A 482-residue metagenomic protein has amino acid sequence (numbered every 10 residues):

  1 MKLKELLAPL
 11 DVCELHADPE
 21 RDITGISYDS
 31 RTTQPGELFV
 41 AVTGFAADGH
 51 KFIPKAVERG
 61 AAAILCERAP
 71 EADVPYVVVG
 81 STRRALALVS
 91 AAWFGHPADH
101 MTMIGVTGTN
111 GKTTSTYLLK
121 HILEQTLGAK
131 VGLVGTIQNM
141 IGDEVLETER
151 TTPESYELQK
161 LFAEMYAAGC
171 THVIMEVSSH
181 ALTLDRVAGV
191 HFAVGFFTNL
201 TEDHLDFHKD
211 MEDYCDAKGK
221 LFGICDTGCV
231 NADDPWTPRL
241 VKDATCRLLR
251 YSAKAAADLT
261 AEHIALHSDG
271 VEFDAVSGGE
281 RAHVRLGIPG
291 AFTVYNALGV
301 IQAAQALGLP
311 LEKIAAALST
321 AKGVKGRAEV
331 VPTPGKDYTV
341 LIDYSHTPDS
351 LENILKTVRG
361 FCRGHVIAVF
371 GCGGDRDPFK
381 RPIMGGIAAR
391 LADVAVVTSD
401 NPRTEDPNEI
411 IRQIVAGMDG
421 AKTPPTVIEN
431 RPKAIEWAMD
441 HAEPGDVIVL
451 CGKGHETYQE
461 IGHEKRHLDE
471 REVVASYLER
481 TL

Functional and structural regions predicted by a protein language model:
M1-C13, P35-L38, K51, R84 (+5 more regions): ATP-dependent carboxylate-amine ligase
M1-L88, G223, T227, A257 (+7 more regions): N-terminal leader/targeting and accessory segments in enzymes
L3, L7-P9, E67-D73, A168 (+3 more regions): Acidic, Mg2+-coordinating active-site environments of NTP-dependent enzymes
L7-L10, L86-G228, A232, W236-A244 (+1 more regions): Phosphate-binding loop of NTP-binding sites
A62-R68, G228-A232, V369-F370, D393-N401: Short internal beta-strands
C66-A69, V177, N199, A232 (+2 more regions): Short secondary-structure boundary segments
A72-D73, M140-V145, E202-F207, R376 (+2 more regions): A short acidic, helix-capping loop that chelates divalent metal ions and anchors anionic groups
D73-T82, L146-E149, T245-R250: Active-site regions of enzymes building and remodeling cell-envelope glycoconjugates
